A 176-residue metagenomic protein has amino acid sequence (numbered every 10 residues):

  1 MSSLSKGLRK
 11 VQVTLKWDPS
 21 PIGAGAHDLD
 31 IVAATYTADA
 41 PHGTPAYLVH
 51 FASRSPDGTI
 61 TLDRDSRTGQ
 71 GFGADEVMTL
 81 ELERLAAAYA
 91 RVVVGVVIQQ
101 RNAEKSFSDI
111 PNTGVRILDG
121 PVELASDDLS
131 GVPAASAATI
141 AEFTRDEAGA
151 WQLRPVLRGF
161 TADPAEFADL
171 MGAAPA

Functional and structural regions predicted by a protein language model:
M1-R91, G95-A176: Intrinsic-disorder/low-complexity signal
